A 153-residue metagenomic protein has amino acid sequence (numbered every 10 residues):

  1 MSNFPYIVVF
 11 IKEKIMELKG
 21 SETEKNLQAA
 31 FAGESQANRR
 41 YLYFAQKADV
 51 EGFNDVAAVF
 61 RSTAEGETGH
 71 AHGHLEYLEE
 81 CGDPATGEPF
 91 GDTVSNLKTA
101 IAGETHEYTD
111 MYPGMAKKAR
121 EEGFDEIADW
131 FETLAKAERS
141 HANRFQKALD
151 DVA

Functional and structural regions predicted by a protein language model:
N3-I15: Short, Lys/Arg-enriched N-terminal segments with co-localized hydrophobic residues within the first ~10-30 amino acids
I15-A153: Non-heme di-metal
